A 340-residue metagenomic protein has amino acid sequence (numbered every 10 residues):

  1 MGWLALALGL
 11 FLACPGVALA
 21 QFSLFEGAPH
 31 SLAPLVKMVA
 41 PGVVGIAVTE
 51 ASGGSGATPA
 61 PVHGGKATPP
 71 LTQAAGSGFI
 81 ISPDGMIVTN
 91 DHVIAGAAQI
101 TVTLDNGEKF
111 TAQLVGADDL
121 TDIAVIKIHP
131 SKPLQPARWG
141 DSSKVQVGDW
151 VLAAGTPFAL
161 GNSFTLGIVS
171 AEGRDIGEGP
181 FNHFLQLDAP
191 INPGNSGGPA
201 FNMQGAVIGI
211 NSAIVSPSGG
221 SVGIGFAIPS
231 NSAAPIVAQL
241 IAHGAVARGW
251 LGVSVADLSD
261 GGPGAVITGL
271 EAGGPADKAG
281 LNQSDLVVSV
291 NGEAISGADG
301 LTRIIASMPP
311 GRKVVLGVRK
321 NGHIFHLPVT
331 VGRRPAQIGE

Functional and structural regions predicted by a protein language model:
W3-P15: Bacterial N-terminal signal peptides
A20-P263, T268-A279, A298-R312, R319-H326 (+1 more regions): Serine-dependent protease modules
S284: Conserved catalytic motifs of ABC-family nucleotide-binding domains
V290-I295, N321: Short strand-turn-strand beta-turns centered on an Asx-Gly dipeptide
